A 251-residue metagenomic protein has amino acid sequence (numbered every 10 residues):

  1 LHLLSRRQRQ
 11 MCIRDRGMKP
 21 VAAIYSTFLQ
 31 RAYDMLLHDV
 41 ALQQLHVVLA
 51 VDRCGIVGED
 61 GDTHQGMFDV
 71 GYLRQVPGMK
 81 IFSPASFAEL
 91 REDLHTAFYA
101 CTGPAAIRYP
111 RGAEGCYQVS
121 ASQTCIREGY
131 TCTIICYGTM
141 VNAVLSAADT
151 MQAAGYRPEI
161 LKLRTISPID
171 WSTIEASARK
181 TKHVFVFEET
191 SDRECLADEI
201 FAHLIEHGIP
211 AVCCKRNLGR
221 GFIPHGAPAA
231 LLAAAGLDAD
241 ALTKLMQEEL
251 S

Functional and structural regions predicted by a protein language model:
L1-R9, I13: Single conserved hydrophobic/aromatic residue that forms the stacking wall/gate of nucleotide- or nucleobase-binding
R9, V47, M79, P158 (+1 more regions): Short, conserved active-site loop motifs that form the nucleotide-linked donor/cofactor pocket
Q10-R14, L36-V40, I200: Buried hydrophobic packing segments
M11-C12, L49, I134, I160: Generic preference for hydrophobic
M18-A106: Phosphate/diphosphate-binding loops
Q44, I56-Q65, L90, Y99-S251: Thiamine diphosphate
